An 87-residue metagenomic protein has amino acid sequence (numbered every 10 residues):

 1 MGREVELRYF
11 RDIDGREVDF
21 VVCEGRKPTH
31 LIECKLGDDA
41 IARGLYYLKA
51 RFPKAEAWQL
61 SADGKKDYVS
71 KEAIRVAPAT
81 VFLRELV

Functional and structural regions predicted by a protein language model:
M1-V87: A cross-kingdom feature that marks ATP-driven nucleic-acid transaction machinery
